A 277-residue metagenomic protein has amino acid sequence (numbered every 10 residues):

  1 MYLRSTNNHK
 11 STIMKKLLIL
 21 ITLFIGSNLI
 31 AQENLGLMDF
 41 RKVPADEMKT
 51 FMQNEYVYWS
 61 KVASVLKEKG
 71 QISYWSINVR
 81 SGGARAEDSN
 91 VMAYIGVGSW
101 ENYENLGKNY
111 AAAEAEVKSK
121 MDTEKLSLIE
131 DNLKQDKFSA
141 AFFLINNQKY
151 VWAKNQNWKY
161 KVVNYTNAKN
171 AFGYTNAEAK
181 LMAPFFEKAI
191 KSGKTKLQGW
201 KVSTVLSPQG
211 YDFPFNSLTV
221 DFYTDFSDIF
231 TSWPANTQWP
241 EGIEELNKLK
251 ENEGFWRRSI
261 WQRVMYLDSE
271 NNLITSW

Functional and structural regions predicted by a protein language model:
M1-N34: Bacterial Sec-dependent N-terminal signal peptides
A31-E116, S127-W277: Short S/T/G/P-rich N-terminal loop/turn motif that feeds into the first structured element of a domain
K118-D122: Acidic, serine/threonine- and glycine-rich low-complexity intrinsically disordered segments that serve as flexible
